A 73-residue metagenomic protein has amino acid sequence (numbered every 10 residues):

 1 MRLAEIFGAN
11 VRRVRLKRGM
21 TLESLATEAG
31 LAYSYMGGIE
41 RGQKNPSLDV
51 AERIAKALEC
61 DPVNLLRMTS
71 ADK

Functional and structural regions predicted by a protein language model:
M1, K56, N64-K73: Short, charged recognition helix plus adjacent turn of helix-turn-helix-like nucleic-acid-binding domains
A9-E28: Short basic helix-loop element that most often maps to the first helix and adjoining turn of HTH DNA-binding modules
V11, L22, Y33, L48-A51: Helix-turn-helix DNA-binding elements, focusing on the entry/boundary residues of the two helices that contact DNA
V11, L25-A26, M36-I39, L65: Conserved hydrophobic/aromatic packing and binding residues within compact polymer-binding modules
G30-N45: Recognition helix of helix-turn-helix/homeodomain-like DNA-binding domains that insert into the DNA major groove
Q43-R53, D72: Short, basic-rich loop-to-helix N-cap that marks the start of a DNA-contacting helix
A51, D61-L66: C-terminal structural segments of small proteins and small subunits
